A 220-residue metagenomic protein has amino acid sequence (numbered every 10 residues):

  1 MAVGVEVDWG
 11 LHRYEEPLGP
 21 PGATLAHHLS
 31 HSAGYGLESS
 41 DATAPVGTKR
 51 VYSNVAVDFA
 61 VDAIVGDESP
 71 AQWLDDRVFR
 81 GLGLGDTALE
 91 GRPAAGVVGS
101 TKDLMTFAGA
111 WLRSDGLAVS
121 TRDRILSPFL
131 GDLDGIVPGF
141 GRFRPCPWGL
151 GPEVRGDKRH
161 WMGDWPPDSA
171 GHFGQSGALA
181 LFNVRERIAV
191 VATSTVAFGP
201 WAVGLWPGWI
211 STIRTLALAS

Functional and structural regions predicted by a protein language model:
M1-Q72: Active-site-proximal loop and beta-strand segments within enzyme catalytic domains
L11, T48-V51, V65-R80, L89-S220: Catalytic loop of the DD-peptidase/beta-lactamase superfamily, centered on the K-T-G motif and neighboring
P20-A23, G34-S39, G81-L89, L130-V137: Secretory-pathway/luminal and periplasmic proteins that interact with or process carbohydrate-rich
E38-A44, D86, H160-M162: The feature captures the short pre-catalytic strand/loop hairpin that immediately precedes and shapes the active-site
